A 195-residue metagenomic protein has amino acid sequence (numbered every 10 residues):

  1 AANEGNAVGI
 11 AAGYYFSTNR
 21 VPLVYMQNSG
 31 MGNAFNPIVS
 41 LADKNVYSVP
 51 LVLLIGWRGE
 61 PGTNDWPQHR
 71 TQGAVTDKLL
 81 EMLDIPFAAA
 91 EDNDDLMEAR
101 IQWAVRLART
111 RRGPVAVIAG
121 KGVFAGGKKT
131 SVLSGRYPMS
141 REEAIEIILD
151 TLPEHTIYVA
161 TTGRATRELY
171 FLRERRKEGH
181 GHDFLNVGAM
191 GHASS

Functional and structural regions predicted by a protein language model:
A1-S194: Thiamine diphosphate
